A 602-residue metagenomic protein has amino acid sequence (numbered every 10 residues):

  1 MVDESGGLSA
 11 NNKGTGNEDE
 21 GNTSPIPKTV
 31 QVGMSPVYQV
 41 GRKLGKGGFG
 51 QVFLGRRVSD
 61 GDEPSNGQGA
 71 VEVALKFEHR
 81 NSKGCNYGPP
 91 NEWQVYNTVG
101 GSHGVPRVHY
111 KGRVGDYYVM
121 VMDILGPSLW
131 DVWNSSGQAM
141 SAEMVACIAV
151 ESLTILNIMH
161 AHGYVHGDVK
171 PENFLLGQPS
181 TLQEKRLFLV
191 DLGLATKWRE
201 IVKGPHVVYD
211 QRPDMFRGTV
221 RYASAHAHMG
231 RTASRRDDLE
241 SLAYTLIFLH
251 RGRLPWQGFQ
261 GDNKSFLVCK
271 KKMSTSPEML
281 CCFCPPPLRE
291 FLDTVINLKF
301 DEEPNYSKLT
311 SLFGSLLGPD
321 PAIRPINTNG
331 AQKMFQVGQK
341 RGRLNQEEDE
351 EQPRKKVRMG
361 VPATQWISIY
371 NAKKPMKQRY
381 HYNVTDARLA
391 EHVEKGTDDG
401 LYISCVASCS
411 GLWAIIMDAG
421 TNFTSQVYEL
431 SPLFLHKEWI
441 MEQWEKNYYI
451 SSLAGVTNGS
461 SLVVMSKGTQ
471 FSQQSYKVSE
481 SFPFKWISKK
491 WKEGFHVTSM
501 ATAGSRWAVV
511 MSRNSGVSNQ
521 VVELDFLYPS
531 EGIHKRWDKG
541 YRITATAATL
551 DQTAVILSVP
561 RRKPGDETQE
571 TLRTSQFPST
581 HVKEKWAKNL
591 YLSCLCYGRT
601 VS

Functional and structural regions predicted by a protein language model:
V2-G33, G41: Juxta-kinase regulatory segment immediately upstream of eukaryotic protein kinase catalytic domains
Q51: Conserved N-lobe ATP-binding subsite of Hanks-type protein kinase domains, especially the beta3 VAIK lysine
R57-N91: ATP-binding glycine-rich loop module of kinase domains
R107-Y118: Short beta-strand micro-motifs within the conserved protein kinase catalytic domain, predominantly in the N-lobe
I148-A149: Activation segment signature within eukaryotic-like protein kinase domains
H160-T181: Catalytic-loop of the protein kinase fold
G177-R217: Activation segment/activation loop of eukaryotic-type protein kinase catalytic domains
R341, E347-S602: Terminus-proximal functional modules
